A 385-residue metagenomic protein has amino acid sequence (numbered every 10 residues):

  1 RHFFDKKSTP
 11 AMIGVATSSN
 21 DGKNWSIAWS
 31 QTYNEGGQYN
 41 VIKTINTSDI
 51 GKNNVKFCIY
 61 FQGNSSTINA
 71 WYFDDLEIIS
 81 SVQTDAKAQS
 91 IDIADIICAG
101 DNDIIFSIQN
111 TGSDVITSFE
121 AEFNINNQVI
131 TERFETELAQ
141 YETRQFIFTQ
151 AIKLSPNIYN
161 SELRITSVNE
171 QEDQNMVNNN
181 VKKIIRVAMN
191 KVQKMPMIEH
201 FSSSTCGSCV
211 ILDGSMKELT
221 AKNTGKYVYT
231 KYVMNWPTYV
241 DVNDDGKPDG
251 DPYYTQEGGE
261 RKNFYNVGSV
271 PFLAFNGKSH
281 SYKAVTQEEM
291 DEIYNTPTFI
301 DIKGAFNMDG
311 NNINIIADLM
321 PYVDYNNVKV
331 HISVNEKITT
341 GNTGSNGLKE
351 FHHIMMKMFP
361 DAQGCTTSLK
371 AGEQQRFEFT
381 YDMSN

Functional and structural regions predicted by a protein language model:
R1-D85, D103, S118-I125: Beta-sandwich/jellyroll recognition modules and their flexible linkers
P10, D114-S118, Y325-N327: Short acidic/proline- and small/hydrophobic-mixed sequence motifs that coincide with surface turns and coil-to-beta
A94-D101, F306-G310: Short, solvent-exposed loop/linker segments at the N-terminal edge of repeated beta-sheet extracellular domains
S107-G112, L319-P321: Asparagine-centered strand-capping/turn motif at beta-strand->loop junctions
Q128-S155, T367-G372: Intrinsically disordered, low-complexity Pro/Gly/Ser/Thr-rich segments with frequent PxxP/GP/PP motifs and embedded
L154-V187: Terminal connector regions
N190-M234: Local sequence-structure signature of Cys/Sec-based thiol-disulfide redox active-site neighborhoods
G225-N385: Short, conserved sequence motifs used for protein processing/export or organelle targeting and for catalysis
